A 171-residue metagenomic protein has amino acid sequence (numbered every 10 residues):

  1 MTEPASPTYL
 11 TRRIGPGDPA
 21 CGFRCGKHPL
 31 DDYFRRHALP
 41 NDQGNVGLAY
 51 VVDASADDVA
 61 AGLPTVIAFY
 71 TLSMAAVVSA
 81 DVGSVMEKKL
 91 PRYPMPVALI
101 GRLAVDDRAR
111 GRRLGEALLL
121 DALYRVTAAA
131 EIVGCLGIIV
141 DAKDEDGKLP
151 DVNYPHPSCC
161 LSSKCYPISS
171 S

Functional and structural regions predicted by a protein language model:
M1-R112, E116-V152, S162-S171: Non-catalytic substrate-recognition and accessory regions of acyl/acetyltransferase enzymes
Y154-H156: Low-complexity, intrinsically disordered or signal/transmembrane-proximal segments
